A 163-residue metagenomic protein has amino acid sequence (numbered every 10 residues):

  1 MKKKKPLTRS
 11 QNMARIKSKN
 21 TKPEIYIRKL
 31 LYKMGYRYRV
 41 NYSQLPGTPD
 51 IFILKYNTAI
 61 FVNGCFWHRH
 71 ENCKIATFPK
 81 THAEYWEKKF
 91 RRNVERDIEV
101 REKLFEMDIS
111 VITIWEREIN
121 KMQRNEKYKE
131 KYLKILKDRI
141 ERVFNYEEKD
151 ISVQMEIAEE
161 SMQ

Functional and structural regions predicted by a protein language model:
M1-T113, R117-Q163: Nucleic-acid endo/exonuclease domains
